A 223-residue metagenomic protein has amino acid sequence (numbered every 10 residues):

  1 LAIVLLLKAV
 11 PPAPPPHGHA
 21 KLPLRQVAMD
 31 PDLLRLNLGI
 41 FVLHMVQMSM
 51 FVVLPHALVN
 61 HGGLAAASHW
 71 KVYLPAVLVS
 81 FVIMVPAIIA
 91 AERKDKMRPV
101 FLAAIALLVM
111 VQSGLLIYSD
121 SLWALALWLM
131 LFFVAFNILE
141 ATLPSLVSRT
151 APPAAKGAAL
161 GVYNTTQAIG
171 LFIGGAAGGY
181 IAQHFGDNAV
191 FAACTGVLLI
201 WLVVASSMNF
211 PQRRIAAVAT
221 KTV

Functional and structural regions predicted by a protein language model:
L1-P14, V204-N209: C-terminal membrane-cytosol helix-exit motif in multi-pass small-molecule transporters
L7-G39: Juxtamembrane intracellular "pre-TM" segments in multi-pass secondary transporters
V42-F51: Conserved extracellular-gate-facing transmembrane-helix segments in secondary transporters
V52-S68: Short amphipathic helix-loop junctions that connect adjacent transmembrane helices in Major Facilitator Superfamily/SLC
V82-K96, A182: Helix-to-loop junctions at the C-terminal end of transmembrane segments in multipass secondary transporters
P99-G114: Structural signature of the two symmetry-related core transmembrane helices
I138-A151: Intracellular juxtamembrane helix-capping segments at the cytosolic ends of symmetry-related transmembrane helices
A154-H184: A late C-terminal transmembrane helix in Major Facilitator Superfamily
